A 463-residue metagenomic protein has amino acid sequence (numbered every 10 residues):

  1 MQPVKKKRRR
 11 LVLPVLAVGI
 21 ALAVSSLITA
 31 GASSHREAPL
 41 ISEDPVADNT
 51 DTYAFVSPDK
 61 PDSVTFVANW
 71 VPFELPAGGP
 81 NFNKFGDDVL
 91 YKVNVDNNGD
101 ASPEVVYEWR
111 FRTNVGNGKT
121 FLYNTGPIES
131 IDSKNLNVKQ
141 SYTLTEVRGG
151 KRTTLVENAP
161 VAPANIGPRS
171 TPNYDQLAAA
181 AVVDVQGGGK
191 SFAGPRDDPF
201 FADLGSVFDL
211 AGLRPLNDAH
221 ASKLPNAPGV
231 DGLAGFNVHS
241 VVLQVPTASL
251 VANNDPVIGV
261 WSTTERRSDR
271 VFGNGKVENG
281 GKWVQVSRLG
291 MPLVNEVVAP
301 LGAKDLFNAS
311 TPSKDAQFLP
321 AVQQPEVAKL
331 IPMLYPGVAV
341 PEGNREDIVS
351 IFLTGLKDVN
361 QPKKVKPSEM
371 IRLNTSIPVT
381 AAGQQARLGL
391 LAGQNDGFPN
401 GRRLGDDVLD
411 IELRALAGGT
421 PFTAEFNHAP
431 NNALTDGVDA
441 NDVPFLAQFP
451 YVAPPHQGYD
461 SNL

Functional and structural regions predicted by a protein language model:
M1-R9: N-terminal secretory signal peptides that target proteins for export/translocation
Q2-P3, V24-G31: Solvent-exposed, charged interface segments at domain starts and junctions
P3-V4, V15, L40: Generic low-complexity segments that are intrinsically disordered, proline-rich and/or Lys/Arg-biased
R8-R10, A21, L233: Hydrophobic alpha-helical segments and their boundary regions
P14-S26: Bacterial N-terminal signal peptides
I28-L463: Surface-exposed extracytoplasmic segments
